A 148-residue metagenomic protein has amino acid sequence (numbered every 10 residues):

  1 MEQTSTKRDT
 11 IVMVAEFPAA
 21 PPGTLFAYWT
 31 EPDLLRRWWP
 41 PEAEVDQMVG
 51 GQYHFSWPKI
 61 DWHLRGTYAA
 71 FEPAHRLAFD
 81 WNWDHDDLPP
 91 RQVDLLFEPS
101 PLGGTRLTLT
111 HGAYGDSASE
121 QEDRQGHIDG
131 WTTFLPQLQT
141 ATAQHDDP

Functional and structural regions predicted by a protein language model:
M1-E44: Hydrophobic ligand-binding cavity/cleft-lining segments
R8-T10, G23, Y53-H54, H63 (+2 more regions): Charge-dense, helix-prone N-terminal extensions
L25, L35, Y53, Y68 (+4 more regions): Hydrophobic pocket/interface hotspot
W29, W38-W39, W81-W83, W131: Signature tryptophan residues that serve as conserved aromatic anchors
T30, T105-T108: Ser/Thr-centric signal marking residues that sit in or immediately flank functional binding/regulatory motifs
E44-V45, K59-G104, G112-G115: Hydrophobic-ligand binding "helix-grip"
Q47-Q52: Short coil-to-beta transition motif at edge beta-strands of beta-rich domains
A113-P148: A conserved amphipathic terminal alpha-helix motif
